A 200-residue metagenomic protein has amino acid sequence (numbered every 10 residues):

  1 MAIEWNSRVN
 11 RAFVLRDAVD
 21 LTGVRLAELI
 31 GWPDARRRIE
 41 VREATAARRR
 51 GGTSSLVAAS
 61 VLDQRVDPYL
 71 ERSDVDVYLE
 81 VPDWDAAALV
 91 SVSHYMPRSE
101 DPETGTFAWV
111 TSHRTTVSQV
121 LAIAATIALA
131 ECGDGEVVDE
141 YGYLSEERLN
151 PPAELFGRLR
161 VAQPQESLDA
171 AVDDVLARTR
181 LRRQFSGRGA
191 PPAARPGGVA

Functional and structural regions predicted by a protein language model:
M1-A200: Acidic (Asp/Glu-rich) sequence patches and key acidic residues that form negatively charged surfaces used
